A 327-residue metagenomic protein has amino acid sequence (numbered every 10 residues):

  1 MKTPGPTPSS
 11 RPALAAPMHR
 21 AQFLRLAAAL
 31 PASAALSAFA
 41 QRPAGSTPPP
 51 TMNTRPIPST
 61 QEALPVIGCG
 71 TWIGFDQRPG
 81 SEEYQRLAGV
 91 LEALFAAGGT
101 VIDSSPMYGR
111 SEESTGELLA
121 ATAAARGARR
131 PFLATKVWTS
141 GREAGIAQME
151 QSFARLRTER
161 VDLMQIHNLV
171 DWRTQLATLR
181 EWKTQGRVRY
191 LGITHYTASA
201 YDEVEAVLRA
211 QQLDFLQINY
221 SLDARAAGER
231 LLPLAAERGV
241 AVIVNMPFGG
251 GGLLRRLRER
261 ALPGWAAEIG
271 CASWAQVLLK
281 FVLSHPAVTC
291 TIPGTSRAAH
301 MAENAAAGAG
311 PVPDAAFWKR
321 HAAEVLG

Functional and structural regions predicted by a protein language model:
M1-M18: N-terminal secretory signal peptides
A16-R25, P31-T47: N-terminal twin-arginine translocation
S37-G68, Q77-G80: C-terminal segment of N-terminal export signals and the immediately downstream linker at the start of the mature
I57, C69, I102, T115 (+6 more regions): Conserved, mostly hydrophobic/aromatic
W72-Y84, T135-R142, E268: Active-site mouth loops of central-metabolism enzymes
S81-A93, R142-R155, S199-A206: Short, acidic/polar
I146-Q165, Q185: CE4/NodB-like, metal-dependent polysaccharide N-deacetylase domain that modifies extracellular/periplasmic N-acetylated
N168-G327: Beta/alpha (TIM)-barrel catalytic core signal, keyed to glycine-rich beta->alpha loops juxtaposed to Asp/Glu that bind
